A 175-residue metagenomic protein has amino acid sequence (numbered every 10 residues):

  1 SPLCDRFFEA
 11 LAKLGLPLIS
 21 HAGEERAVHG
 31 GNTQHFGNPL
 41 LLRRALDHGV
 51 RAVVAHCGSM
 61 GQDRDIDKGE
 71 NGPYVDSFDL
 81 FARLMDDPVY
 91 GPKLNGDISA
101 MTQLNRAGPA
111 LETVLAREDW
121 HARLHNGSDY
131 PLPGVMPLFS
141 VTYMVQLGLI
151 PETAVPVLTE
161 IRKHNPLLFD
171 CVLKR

Functional and structural regions predicted by a protein language model:
S1-D76: Divalent metal-binding pocket/active-site signature
M60-R175: H/E-rich (His + Asp/Glu) clusters that bind or coordinate divalent metals
